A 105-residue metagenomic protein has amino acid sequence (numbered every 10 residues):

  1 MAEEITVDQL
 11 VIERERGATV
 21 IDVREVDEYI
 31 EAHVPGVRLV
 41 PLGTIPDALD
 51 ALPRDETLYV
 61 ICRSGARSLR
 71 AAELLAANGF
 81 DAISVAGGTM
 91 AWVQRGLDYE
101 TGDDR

Functional and structural regions predicted by a protein language model:
M1-T19, E25-T57, A66-R105: Rhodanese-like catalytic fold shared by cysteine-dependent sulfurtransferases and DSP/PTP-type phosphatases
I61: Short, surface-exposed ligand- or partner-binding patches at beta-edge/loop junctions that are enriched in aromatics
